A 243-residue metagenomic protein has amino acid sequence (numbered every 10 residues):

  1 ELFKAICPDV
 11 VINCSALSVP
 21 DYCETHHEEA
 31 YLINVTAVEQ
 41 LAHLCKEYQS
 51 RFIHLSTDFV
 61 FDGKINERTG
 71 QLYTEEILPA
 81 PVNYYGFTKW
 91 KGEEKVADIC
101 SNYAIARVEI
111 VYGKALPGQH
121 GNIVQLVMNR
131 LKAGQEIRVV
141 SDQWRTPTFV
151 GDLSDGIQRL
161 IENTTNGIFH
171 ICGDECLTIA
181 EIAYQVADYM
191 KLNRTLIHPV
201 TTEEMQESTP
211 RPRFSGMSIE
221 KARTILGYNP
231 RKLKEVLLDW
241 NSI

Functional and structural regions predicted by a protein language model:
E1-I33, K46: NAD(P)H-binding glycine-rich loop region in Rossmannoid oxidoreductase-like domains and their noncatalytic homologs
V11-S15, F52-D58, D62, A106-V108: SDR active-site strand-loop-helix element
L32, T36-Q40, V60-A106, I110-Y112 (+1 more regions): Catalytic helix-loop patch of NAD(P)-dependent Rossmann-fold dehydrogenases
E47-R51: A short helix->loop->beta-strand "cap" motif at the edges of active sites that frequently abuts
E94-R145, D152: NAD(P)-dependent short-chain dehydrogenase/reductase
G113, V139-W144, F169-C176, I225: Glycine-rich Rossmann NAD(P)(H)-binding loop
G156, N163-S208, F214: Mid/C-terminal beta-alpha module of Rossmann-like enzyme folds, strongest in SDR-family dehydrogenases/epimerases
R231-I243: Amphipathic terminal alpha-helices
